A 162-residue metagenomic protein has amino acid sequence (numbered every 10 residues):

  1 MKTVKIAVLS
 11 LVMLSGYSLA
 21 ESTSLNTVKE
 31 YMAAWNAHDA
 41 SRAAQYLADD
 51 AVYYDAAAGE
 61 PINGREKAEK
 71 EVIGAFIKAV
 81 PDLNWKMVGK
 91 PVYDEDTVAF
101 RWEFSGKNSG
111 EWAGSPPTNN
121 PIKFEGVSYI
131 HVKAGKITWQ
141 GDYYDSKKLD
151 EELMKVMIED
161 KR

Functional and structural regions predicted by a protein language model:
M1-A7: Bacterial N-terminal signal peptides that target proteins for export
A7-G16: Bacterial N-terminal signal peptides
S15-D49, V156-R162: Short, low-complexity N-terminal intrinsically disordered segments enriched in polar/charged residues
Y31, R42-A44, A51, G64 (+4 more regions): Hydrophobic pocket/interface hotspot
Q45-D94: A solvent-exposed, acidic/Ser-Thr-rich amphipathic alpha-helical stretch
L47, D55, F104-G106, Y144: Short beta-strand segments enriched in hydrophobic/aromatic residues within well-folded beta-rich domains
E103-A134: Exposed beta-sheet edge and beta->alpha loop/turn motif
T138-R162: Low-complexity, intrinsically disordered terminal/linker segments enriched in charged and Gly/Pro repeats
